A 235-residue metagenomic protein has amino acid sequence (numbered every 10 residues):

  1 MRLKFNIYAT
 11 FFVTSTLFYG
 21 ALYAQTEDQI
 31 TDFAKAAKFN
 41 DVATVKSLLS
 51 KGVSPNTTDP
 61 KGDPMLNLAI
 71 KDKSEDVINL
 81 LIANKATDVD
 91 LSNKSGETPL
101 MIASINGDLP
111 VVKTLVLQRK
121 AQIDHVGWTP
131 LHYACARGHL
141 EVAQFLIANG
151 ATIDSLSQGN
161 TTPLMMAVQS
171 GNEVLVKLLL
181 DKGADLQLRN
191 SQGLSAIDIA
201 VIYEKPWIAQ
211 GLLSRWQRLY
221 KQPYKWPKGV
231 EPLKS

Functional and structural regions predicted by a protein language model:
A9-Y19: Bacterial N-terminal signal peptides
L22-K51, P60-D63, A83, E97 (+1 more regions): Intrinsically disordered, low-complexity regulatory segments in ankyrin-centric signaling systems
A24-D32, N149, K182, S191-L194 (+1 more regions): Ankyrin-repeat-protein effector appendages
K35-N40, L68-S74, I102-D108, Y133-H139 (+2 more regions): Ankyrin repeat A-helix N-terminal signature
T44, D76-V77, P110-V111, E141-V142 (+2 more regions): Conserved ankyrin/ankyrin-like repeat signature
L49-V53, N79-T87, K113-A121, F145-T152 (+2 more regions): Ankyrin repeat domain, specifically the short helix-to-loop turn at the C-terminus of the second helix of each repeat
T57-T58, D88-S92, Q122-H125, I153-L156 (+2 more regions): Ankyrin repeat boundary signal
